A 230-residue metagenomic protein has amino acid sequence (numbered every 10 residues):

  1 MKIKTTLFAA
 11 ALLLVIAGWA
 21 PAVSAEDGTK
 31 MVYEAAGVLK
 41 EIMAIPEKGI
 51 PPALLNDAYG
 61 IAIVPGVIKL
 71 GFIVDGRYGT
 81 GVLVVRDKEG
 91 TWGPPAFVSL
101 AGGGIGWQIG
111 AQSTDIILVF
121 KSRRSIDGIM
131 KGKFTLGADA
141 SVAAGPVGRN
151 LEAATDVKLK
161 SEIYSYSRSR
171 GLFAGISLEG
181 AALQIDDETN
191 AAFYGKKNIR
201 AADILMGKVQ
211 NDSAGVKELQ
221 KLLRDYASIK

Functional and structural regions predicted by a protein language model:
M1, P21-V23: Basic/polar N-terminal segments that are highly enriched at the extreme N-terminus, encompassing both cleavable
M1-A10: Bacterial N-terminal signal peptides that target proteins for export
A9-G18: Bacterial N-terminal signal peptides
V23-K230: Small-residue-enriched, tightly packed secondary-structure blocks
